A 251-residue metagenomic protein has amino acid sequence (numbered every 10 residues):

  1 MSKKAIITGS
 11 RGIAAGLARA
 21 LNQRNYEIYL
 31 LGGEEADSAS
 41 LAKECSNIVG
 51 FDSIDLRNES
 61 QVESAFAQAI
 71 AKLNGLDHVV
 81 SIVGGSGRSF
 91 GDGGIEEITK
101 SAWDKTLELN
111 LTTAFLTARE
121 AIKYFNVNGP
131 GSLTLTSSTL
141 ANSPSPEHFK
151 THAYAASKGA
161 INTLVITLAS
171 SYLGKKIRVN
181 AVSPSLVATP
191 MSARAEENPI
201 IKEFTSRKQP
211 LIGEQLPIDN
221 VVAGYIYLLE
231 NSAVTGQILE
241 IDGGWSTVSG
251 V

Functional and structural regions predicted by a protein language model:
S2-Y29: Canonical Rossmann dinucleotide-binding motif of NAD(H)/NADP(H)-dependent dehydrogenases/reductases, specifically
K3, G75-H78, Y124-S138, G174-I177 (+1 more regions): Active-site loop of short-chain dehydrogenase/reductase
G85, S132-A160, V165-G174, L186: Catalytic loop of short-chain dehydrogenase/reductase
F90-I95, T99-L107, T205: Substrate-binding pocket helix/loop in short-chain dehydrogenase/reductase
N162-V165, Y172-A188, V234-I241: Conserved Rossmann-fold SDR core element
P199-D219: Catalytic Tyr-x(3-8)-Lys segment
P217-I241, S246: C-terminal substrate-recognition "lid" of short-chain dehydrogenase/reductases
